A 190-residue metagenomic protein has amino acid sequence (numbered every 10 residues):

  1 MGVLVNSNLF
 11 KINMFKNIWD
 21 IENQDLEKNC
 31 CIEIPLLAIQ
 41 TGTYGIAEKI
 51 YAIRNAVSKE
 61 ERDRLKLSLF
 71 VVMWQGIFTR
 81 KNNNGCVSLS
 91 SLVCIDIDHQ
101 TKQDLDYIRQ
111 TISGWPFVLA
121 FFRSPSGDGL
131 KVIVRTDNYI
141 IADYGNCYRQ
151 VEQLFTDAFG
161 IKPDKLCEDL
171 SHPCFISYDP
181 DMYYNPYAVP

Functional and structural regions predicted by a protein language model:
M1-S91: DNA replication initiation on ssDNA origins
V3-D25, F78-Q103, T136-P190: DNA replication initiation modules
R54-E60, I112-P116, V151-F159: Hydrophobic, Leu/Ile/Phe/Ala-enriched alpha-helical segments that form helix-helix packing faces
C86-V87, S113-G114, P125: Intrinsically disordered, low-complexity regulatory regions enriched in Ser/Pro/Gly/Thr and acidic residues
Q100-V118: Short amphipathic alpha-helix segments
A120-S126, D164-D169: Short beta-strand
D128-R135: A generic structural motif
